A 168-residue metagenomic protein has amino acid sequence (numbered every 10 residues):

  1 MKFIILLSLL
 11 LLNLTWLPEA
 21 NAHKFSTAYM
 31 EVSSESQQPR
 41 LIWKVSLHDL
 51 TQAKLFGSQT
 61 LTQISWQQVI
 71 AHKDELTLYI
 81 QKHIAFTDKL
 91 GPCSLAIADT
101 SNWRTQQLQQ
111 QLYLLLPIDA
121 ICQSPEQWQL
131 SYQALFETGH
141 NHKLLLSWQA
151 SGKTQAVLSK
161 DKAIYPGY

Functional and structural regions predicted by a protein language model:
M1-I4: Positively charged n-region of N-terminal signal peptides that target proteins for export
L6-S8, A28: Short helix-onset patch at the extreme N-terminus, typifying the N->h transition of secretory signal peptides
N21-Y168: N-terminal soluble domains immediately following signal/targeting peptides that reside in extracytoplasmic
